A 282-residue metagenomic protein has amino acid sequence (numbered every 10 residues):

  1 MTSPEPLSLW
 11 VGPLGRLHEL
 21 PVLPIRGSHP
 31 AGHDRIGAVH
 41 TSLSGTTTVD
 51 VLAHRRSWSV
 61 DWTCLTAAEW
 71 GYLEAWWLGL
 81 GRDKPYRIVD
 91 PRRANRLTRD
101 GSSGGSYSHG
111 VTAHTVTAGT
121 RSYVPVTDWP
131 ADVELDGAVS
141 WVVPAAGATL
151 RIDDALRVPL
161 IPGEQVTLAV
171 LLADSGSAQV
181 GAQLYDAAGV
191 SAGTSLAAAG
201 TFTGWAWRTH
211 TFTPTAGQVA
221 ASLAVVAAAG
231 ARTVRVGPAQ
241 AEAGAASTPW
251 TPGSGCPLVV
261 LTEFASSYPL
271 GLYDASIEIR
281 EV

Functional and structural regions predicted by a protein language model:
M1-L7, T117-T120, W129-L135, L223-V226 (+4 more regions): Viral virion structural and adsorption modules
M1-R99, P144-T149, P159-I161, S175 (+1 more regions): Extracellular/virion structural assembly segments
D61-T63, A169-L171, Q183, T211 (+3 more regions): Residue-level recognition of well-ordered beta-strand positions that form the cores of beta-sheet-rich folds across
R92-T112, T211-A216, A224-G271: Extracellular polysaccharide-targeting segments
R99-Y107, V143, A148-G181, R208-F212 (+1 more regions): Extra-cytoplasmic beta-strand recognition segments
T120-T149: Short carbohydrate-recognition loop motifs
V180-A188: Short, surface-exposed beta-strand/strand-loop-strand elements in extracellular ectodomains
G189-Q218: Extracellular carbohydrate recognition and processing domains and analogous Trp-centered ligand-binding platforms
